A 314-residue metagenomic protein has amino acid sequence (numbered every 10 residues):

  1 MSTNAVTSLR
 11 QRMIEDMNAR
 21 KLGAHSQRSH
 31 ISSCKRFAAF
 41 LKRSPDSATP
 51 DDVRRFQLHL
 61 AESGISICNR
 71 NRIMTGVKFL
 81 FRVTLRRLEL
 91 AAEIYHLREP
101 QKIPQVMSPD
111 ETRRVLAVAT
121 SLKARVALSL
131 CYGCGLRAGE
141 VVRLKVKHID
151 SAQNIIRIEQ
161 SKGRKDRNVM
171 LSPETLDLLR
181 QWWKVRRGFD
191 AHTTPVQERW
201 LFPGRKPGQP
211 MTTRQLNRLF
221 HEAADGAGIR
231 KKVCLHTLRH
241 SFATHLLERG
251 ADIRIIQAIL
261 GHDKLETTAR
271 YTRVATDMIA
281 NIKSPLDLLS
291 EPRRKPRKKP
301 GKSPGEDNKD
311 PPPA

Functional and structural regions predicted by a protein language model:
M1-A314: Conserved catalytic core of the tyrosine transesterase superfamily
